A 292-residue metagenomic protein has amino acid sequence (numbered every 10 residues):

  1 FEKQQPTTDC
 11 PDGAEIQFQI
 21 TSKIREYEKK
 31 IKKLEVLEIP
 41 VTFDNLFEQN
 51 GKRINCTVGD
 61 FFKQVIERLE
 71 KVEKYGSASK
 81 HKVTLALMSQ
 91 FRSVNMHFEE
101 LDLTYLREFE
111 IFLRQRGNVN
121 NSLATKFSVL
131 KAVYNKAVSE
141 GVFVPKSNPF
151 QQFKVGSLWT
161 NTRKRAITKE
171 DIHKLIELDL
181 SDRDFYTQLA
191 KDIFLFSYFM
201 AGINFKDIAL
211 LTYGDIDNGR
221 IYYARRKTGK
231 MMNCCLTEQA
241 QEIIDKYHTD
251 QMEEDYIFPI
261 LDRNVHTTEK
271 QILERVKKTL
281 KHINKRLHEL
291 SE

Functional and structural regions predicted by a protein language model:
F1-K52: Basic/aromatic DNA-contact patch characteristic of tyrosine site-specific recombinases
T7-T8, K63-G76, L85-R163, L178-D182: N-terminal core-binding DNA-recognition domain of tyrosine recombinases/integrases
A14-K33, T57-T84, F143: Short, aromatic/basic-rich helix-turn unit that serves as a nucleic-acid recognition element
A124, P149-F205, A209: Basic, Lys/Arg- and aromatic-enriched nucleic-acid-binding interface segment
N135-K146, S197-N218: Short, charged phosphate-coordinating catalytic segments
V144, L158-E177, K230-T237, M252-D255: DNA breakage-rejoining catalytic core of tyrosine-based enzymes
Q152, L210-T249, I260-D262: Conserved tyrosine-mediated DNA breakage-rejoining catalytic core shared by Y-recombinases
R183-F185, R275-K277, K281-E292: Short, basic (Lys/Arg/His-rich) helix/loop patches that form interaction surfaces in the mid-to-C-terminal regions
